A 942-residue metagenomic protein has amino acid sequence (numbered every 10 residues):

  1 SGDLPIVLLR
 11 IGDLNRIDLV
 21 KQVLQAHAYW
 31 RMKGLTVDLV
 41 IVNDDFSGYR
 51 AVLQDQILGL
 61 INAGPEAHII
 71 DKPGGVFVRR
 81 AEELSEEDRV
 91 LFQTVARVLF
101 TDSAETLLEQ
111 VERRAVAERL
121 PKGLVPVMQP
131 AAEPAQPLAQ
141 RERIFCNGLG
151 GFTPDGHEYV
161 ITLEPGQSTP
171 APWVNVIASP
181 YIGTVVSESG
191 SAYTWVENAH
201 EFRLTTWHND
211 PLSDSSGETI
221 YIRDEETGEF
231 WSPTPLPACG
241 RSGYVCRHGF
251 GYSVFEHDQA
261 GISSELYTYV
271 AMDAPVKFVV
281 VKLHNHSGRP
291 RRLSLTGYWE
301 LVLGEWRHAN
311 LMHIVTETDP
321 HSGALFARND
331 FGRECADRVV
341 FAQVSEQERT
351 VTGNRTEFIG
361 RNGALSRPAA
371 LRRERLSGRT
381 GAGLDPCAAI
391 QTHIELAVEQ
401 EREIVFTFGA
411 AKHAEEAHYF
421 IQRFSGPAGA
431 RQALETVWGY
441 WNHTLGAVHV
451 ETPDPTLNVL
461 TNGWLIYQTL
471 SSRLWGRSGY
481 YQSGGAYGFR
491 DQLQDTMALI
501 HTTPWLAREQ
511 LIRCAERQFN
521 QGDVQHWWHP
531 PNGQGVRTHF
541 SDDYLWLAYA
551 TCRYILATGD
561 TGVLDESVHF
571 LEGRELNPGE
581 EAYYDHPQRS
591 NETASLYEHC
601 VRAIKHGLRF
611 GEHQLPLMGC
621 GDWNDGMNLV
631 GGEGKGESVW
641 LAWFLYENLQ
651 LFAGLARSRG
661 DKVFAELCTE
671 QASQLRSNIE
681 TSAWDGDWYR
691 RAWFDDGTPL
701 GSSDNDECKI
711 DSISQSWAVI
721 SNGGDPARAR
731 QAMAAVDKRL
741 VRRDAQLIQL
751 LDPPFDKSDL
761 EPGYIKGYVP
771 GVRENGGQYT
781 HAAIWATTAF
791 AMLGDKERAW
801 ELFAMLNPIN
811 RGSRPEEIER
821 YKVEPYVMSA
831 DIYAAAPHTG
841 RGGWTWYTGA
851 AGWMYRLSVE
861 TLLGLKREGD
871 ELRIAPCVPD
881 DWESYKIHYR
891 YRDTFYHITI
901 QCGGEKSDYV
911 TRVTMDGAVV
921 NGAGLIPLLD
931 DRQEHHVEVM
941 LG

Functional and structural regions predicted by a protein language model:
S1-L493, W505-R517, R553-T558, S658 (+3 more regions): Anionic coordination/interaction segments
W30, L499-A507, L511-Q614, S638-Y646 (+7 more regions): Aromatic-rich carbohydrate-recognition surfaces in CAZymes
Y298, Q525-H526, F644-I765, A804 (+1 more regions): Catalytic cores of carbohydrate-active enzymes
A447-V450, D454-L457, Q468-S478, G485-Q492 (+3 more regions): Aromatic-lined, polymer-binding surfaces characteristic of secreted/periplasmic polysaccharide-degrading enzymes
H449-G463, E509, C514-A515, F519 (+6 more regions): Active-site acid/base region of carbohydrate-active enzymes
Y481-G485, R490, Q525-D542, F570-N591 (+4 more regions): Carbohydrate-binding/catalytic loop surfaces
R867-I898: Surface beta-strand/loop "capping" patches
T914-A918: Short strand-turn-strand beta-turns centered on an Asx-Gly dipeptide
